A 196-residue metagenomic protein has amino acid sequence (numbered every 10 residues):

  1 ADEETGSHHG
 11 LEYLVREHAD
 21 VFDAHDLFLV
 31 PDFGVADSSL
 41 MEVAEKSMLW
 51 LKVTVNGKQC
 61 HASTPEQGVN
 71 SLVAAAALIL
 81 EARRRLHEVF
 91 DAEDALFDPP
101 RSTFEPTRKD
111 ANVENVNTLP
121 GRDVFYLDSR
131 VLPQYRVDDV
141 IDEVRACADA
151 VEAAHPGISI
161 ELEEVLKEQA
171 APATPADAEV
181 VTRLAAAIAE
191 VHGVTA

Functional and structural regions predicted by a protein language model:
A1-A44: Acidic/histidine-rich catalytic neighborhood of metal-dependent amide-processing enzymes
F33-S38, V43, L49-A196: Metal-dependent amide/peptide-bond hydrolase catalytic core, centered on the "pita-bread" metallohydrolase fold
